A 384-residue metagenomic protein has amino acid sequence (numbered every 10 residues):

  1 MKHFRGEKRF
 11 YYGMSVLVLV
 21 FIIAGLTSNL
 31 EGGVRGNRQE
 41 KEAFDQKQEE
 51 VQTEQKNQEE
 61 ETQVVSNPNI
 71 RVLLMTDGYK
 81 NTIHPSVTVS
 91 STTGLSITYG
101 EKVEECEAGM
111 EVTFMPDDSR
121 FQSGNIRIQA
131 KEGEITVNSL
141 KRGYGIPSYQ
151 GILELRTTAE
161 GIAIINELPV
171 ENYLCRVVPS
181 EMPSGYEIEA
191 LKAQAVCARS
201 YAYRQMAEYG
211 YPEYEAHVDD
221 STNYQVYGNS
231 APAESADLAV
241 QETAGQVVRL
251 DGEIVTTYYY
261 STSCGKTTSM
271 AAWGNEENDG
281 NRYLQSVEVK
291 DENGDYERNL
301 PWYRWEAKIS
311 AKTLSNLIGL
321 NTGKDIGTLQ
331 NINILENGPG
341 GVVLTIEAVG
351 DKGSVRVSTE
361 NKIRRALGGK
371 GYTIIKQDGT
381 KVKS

Functional and structural regions predicted by a protein language model:
K2-S384: Conserved, single-site charged/polar hotspot
